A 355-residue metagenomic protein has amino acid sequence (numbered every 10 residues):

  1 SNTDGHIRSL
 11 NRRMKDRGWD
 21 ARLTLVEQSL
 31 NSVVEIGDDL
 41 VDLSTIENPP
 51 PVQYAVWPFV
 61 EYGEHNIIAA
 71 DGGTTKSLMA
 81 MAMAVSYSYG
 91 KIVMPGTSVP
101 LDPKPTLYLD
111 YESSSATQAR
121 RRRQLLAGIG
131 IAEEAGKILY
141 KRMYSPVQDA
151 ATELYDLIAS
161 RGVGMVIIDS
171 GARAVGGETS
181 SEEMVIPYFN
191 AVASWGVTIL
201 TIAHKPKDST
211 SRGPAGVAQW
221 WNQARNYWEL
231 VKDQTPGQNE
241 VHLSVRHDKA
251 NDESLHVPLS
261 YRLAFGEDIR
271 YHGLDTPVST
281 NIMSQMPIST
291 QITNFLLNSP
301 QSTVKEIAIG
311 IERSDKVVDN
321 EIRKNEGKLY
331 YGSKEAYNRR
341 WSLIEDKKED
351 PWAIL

Functional and structural regions predicted by a protein language model:
S1-E35: Short, small/acidic-rich helices and loops at N termini and domain boundaries of DNA replication/processing enzymes
S29-A127, A132, L355: The Walker A/P-loop phosphate-binding site
E47-Y54, Q148, D208-S211: Short gly/ser/thr-rich secondary-structure transition/capping motifs
Q53, S115, A119, Q148-T152 (+4 more regions): Amphipathic alpha-helical transducer elements in NTP-driven molecular machines
F59, E153-L157, A191, F295: CheY-like receiver
I67-I68, G73, L78, M165 (+1 more regions): Phosphate-binding/switch region of NTP-binding enzymes
L101-E183: Conserved inter-motif catalytic segment of the P-loop NTP-binding fold
A159-S160, P236-L355: C-terminal regions of RecA-like/P-loop NTPase motor modules
